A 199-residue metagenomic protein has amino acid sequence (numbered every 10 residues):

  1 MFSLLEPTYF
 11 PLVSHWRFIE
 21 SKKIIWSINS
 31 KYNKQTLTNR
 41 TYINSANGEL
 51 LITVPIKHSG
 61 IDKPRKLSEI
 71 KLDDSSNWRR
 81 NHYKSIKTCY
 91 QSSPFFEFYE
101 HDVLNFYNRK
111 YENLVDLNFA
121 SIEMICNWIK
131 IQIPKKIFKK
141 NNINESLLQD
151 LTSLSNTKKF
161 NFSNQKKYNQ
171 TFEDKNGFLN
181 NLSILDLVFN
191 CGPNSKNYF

Functional and structural regions predicted by a protein language model:
M1-F199: Residues lining hydrophobic/aromatic ligand-binding pockets adjacent to catalytic sites
